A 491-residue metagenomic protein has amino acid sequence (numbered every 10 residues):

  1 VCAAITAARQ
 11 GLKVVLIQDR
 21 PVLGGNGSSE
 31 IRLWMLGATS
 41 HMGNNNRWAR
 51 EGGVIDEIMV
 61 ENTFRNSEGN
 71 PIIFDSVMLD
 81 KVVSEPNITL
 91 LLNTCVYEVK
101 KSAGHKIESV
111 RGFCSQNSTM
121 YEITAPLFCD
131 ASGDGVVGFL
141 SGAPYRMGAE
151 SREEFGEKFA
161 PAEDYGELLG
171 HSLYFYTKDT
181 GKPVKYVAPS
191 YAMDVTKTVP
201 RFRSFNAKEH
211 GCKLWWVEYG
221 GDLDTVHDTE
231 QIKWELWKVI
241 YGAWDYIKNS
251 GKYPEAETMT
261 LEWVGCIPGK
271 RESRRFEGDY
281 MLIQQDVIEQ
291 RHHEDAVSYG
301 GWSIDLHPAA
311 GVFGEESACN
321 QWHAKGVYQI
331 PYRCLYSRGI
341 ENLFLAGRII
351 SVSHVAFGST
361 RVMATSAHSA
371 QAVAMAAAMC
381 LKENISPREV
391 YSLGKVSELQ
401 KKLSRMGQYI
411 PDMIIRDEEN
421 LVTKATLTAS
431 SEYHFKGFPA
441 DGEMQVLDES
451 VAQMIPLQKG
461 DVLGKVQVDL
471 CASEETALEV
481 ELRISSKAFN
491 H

Functional and structural regions predicted by a protein language model:
V1: Beta1/beta-strand and adjacent pyrophosphate-binding region of the FAD-binding site in flavoprotein oxidoreductases
T6, L12-K13, Q18-H105, F139 (+2 more regions): Conserved N-terminal/central alpha/beta ligand/cofactor-binding core
S109, Q116-V462, E474-N490: Flavin (FAD/FMN)-binding glycine-rich loop and adjacent Rossmann-like elements that form
V466: Hydrophobic alpha-helical
